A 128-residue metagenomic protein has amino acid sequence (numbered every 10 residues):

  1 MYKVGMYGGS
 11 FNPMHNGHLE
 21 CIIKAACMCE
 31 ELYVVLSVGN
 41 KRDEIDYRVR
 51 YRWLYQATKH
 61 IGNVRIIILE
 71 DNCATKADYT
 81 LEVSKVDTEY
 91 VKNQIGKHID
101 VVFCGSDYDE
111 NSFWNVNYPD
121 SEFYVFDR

Functional and structural regions predicted by a protein language model:
M1-R128: Nucleotidyltransferase catalytic core that binds NTPs
